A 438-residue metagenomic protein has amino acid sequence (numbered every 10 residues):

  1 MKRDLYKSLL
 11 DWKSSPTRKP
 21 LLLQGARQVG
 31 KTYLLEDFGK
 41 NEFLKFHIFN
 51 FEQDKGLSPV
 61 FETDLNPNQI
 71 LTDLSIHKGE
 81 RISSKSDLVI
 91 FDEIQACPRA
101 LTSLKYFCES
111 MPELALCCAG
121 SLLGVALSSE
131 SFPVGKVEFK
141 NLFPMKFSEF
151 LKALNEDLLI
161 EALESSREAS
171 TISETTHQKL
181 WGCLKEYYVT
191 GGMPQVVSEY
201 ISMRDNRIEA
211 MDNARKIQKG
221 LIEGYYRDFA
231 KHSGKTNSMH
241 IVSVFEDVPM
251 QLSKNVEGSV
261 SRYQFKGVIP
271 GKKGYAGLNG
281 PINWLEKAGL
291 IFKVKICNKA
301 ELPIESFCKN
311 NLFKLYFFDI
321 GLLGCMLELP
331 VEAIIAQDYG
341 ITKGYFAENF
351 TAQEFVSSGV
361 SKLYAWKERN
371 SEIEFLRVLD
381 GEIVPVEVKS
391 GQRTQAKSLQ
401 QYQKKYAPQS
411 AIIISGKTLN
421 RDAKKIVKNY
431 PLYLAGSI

Functional and structural regions predicted by a protein language model:
M1-P16: Pre-Walker A adenine-sensing motif
K31: Conserved lysine of the Walker
L34, F38: Hydrophobic positions on the alpha1 helix immediately C-terminal to the Walker A/P-loop
Q53-K85: Short glycine-rich substrate-engagement loop in P-loop NTPases that contacts/grips substrate
I90, A115-S121, N141: Structural recognition of the conserved hydrophobic beta-strand(s) that form the central parallel beta-sheet of P-loop
L116, F355, I373-Q392: Conserved catalytic cores of phosphodiester-cleaving nucleases, focusing on short active-site segments
L127-S253: Interdomain motor-coupling "hinge/lid" segment immediately C-terminal to the ATP-binding subdomain of NTP-driven enzymes
S202, R207-I373: Accessory nucleic acid-recognition modules appended to NTPase machines
